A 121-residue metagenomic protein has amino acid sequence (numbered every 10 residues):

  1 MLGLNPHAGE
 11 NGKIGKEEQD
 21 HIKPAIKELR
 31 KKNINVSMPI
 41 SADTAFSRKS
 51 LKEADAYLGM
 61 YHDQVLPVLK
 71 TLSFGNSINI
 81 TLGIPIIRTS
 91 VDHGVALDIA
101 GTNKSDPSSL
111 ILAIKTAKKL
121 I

Functional and structural regions predicted by a protein language model:
L2-P39: Glycine-rich phosphate/diphosphate-binding loop of Rossmann-like nucleotide-binding domains
A25-I121: Glycine-rich phosphate/nucleotide-binding loop
